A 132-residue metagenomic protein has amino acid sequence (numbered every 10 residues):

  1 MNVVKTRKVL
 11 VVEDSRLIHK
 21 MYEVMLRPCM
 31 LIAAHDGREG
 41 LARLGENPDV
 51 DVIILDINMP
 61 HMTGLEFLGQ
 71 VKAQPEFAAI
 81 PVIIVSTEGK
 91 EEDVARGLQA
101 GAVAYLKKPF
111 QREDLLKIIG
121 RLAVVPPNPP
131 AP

Functional and structural regions predicted by a protein language model:
E13: Conserved acidic carboxylate
R16, A33-V52, G69: Acidic, metal-coordinating helix/loop segments flanking the phosphotransfer/catalytic sites of two-component signaling
R16-A33: Two-component/phosphorelay signaling modules centered on CheY-like receiver
M59: Receiver (REC) domain active-site loop signature in two-component systems and cognate sites in sensor histidine kinases
F110-I119: C-terminal output helix
